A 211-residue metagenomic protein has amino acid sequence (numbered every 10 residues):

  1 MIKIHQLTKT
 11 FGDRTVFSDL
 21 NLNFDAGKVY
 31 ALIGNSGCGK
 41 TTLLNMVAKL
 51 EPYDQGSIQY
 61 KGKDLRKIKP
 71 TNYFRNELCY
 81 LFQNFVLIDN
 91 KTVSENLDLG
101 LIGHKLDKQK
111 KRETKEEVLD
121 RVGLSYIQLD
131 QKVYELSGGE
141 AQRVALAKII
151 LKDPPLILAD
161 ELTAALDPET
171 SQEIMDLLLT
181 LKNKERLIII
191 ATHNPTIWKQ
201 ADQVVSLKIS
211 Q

Functional and structural regions predicted by a protein language model:
I2, F17-D19: Conserved structural motif at the start of ABC-family nucleotide-binding domains
A48: Helix-to-loop junction immediately C-terminal to a conserved catalytic motif
G56-D64: Conserved ABC transporter NBD signature motif
L65-C79, N183: ABC ATPase NBD coupling module
Q109-I127: Conserved ABC ATPase "signature" region
K132-L136, E140: Conserved ABC ATPase signature
I157-D160: Catalytic Walker B motif of ABC-type/P-loop ATPase nucleotide-binding domains
